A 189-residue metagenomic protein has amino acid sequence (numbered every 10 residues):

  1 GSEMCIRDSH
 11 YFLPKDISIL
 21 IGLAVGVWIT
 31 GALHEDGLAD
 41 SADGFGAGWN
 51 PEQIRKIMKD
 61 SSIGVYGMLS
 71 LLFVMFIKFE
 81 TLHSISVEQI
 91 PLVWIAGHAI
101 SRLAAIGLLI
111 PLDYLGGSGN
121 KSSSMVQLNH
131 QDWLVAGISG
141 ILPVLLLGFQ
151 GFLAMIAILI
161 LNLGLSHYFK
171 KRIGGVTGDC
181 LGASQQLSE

Functional and structural regions predicted by a protein language model:
G1-I6: Short, small-residue-biased leader/transition segments that mark boundaries at the very start of proteins
R7-I21, L69, F73-A96, L142-A154: Helix-coil boundary and interhelical linker segments in multi-pass alpha-helical membrane proteins
P14-I17, P51, V65, Q89-P91 (+1 more regions): Membrane-helix interface segments
A24-H34, I95-L112, L159-F169: Transmembrane alpha-helical segments that form the membrane-embedded catalytic/substrate-channel core of multi-pass
V25-I63, L165-S188: Acidic (Asp/Glu-rich) catalytic motifs at the cytosolic membrane interface
H34, D43, L69-L71, A105-L109 (+1 more regions): Alpha-helical transmembrane segments and their lipid-water interface positions in multi-pass membrane proteins
P51, L103-G137, I173-V176: Solvent-exposed interhelical
W133-G164: Hydrophobic core of alpha-helical transmembrane segments in multi-pass integral membrane proteins
